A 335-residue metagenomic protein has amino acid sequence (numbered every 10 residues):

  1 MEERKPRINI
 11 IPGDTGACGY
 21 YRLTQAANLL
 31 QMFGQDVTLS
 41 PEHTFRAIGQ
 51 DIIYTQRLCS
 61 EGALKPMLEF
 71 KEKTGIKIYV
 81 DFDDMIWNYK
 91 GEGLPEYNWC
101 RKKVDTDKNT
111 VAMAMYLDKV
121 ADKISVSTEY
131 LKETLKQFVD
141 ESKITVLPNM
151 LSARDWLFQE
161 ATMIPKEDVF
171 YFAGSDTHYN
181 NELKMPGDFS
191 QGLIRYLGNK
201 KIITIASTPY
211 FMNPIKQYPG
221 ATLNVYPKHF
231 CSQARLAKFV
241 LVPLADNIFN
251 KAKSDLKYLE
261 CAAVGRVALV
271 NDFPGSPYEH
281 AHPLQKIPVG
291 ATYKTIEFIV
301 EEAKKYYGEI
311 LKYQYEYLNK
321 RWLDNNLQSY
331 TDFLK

Functional and structural regions predicted by a protein language model:
M1-C59, G93: N-terminal pre-catalytic "stem/leader" segment of glycosyltransferase-like enzymes
D14-L29, N149-L236, Y258: Conserved catalytic-core segment of nucleotide-activated headgroup transferases in glycan assembly
E69, K73, K102-I124: Membrane-proximal helix-turn-helix segments that form the acceptor-binding/catalytic region of lipid-linked
V80-V111, D176, F273: Acceptor-binding helix/loop patch of EC 2.4 sugar-transfer enzymes, predominantly nucleotide-sugar-dependent
N88, H178-P186, K228, S232-Q233 (+2 more regions): Nucleotide-sugar-dependent
D122-K136, D140-F158: Donor nucleotide-sugar binding/catalytic pocket of nucleotide-sugar-dependent glycosyltransferases
P277-I299: Change "using UDP/GDP/dTDP sugars" to "using nucleotide sugars
K294, K304-K335: A charged, aromatic-enriched C-terminal amphipathic alpha-helix characteristic of glycosyltransferases across folds
